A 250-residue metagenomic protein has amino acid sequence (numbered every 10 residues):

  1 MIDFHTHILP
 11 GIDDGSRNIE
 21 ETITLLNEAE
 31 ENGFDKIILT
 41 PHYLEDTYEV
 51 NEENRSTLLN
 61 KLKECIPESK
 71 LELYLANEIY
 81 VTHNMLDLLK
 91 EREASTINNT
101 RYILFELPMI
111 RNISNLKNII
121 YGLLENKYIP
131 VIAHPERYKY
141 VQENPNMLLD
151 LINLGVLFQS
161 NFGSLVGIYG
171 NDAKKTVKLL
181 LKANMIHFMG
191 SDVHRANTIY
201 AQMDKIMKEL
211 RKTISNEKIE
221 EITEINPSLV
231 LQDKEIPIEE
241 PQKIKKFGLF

Functional and structural regions predicted by a protein language model:
M1-K70: An N-terminally biased module of ancient metal coordination in phosphate/nucleic-acid-related enzymes
I2-F4, I38-T40, Y74-E78, V131-A133 (+2 more regions): Active-site neighborhood of phospho(di)ester-bond hydrolases with catalytic His/Asp-centered motifs
I19-L26, M85-L89, S114-L116, A173-T176: Short, acidic/polar
E30, L124, L181-K182: Non-catalytic positions within long, well-ordered alpha-helices that form the structural scaffold/packing of enzyme
L44-T47, Y80-T82, R137-V141, L165-I168 (+1 more regions): Active-site environment of divalent metal-dependent phosphoester hydrolases
E49-Q159, P237-I238, Q242-F250: Extended substrate/RNA-proximal surfaces in nucleic-acid metabolism proteins
M185-Y200: Short acidic/histidine-rich active-site segments
M203, M207-F250: Mid-to-C-terminal alpha-helical segments outside catalytic/metal-binding sites
